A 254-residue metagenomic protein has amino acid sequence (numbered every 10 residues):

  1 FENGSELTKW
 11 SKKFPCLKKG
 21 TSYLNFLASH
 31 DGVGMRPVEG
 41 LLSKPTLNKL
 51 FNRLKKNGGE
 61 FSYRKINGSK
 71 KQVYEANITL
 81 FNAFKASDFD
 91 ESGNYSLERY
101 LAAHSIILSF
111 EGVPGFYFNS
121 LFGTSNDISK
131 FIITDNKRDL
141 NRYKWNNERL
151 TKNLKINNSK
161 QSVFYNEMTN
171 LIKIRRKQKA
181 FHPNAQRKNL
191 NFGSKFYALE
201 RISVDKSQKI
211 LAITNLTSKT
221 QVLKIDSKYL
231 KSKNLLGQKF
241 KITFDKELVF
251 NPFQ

Functional and structural regions predicted by a protein language model:
F1-L230, F244-Q254: Active-site and adjacent substrate-binding regions of carbohydrate-active enzymes
G237-F244: Short beta-strand and strand-turn-strand segments in soluble, beta-rich domains
